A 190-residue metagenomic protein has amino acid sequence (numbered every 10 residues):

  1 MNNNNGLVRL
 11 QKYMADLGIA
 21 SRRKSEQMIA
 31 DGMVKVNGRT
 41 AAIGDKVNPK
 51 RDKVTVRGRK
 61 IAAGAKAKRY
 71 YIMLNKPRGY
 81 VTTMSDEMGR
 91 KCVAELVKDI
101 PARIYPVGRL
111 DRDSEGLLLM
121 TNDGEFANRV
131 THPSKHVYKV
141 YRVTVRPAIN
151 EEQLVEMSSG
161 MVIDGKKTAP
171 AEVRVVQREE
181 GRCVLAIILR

Functional and structural regions predicted by a protein language model:
M1-R190: Basic, flexible Lys/Arg- and Gly-enriched helix-loop patches that mediate nucleic-acid binding at interfaces with rRNA
